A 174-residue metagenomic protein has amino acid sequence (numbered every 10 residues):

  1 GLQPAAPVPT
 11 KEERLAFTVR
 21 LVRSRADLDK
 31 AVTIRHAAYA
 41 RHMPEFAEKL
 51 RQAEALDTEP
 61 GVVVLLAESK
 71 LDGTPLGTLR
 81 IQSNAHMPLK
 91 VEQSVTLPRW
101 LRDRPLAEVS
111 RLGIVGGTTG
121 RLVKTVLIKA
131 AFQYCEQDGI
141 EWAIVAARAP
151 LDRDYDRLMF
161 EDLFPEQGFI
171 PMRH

Functional and structural regions predicted by a protein language model:
A5-D57, V64-L71: Short amphipathic alpha-helix that is part of the acyltransferase structural core
F17, D72-T78, A107: Glycine-rich phosphate/pyrophosphate-binding loop shared by adenosine-nucleotide-utilizing enzymes
L21, P75, D162-L163: Residue-level detector of beta-propeller blades
V22, E68, Q82-N84, L112: Structured loops at beta-to-helix junctions and adjacent beta-edge loops in soluble globular domains
P60-V62, L76, R102-A107: Short connector loops at helix/strand junctions that flank enzyme active sites, especially segments positioning acidic
V64-L66, G73-S83: Conserved beta-strand in the GNAT
N84-M87, E92-H174: Acyl-donor binding region in acyl/amide transferases
